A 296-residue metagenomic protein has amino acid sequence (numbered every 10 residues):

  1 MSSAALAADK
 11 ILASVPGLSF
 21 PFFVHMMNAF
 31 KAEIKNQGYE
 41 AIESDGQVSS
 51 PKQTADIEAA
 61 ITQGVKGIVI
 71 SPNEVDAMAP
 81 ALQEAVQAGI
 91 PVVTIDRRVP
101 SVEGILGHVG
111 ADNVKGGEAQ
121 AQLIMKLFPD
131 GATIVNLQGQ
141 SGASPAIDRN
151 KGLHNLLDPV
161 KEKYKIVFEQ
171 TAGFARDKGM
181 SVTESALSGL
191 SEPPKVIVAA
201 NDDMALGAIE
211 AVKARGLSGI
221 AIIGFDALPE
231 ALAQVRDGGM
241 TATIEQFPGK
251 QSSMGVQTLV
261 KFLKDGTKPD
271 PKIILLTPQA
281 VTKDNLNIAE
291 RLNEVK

Functional and structural regions predicted by a protein language model:
S2-A7: Sec/Tat signal peptide C-region and signal peptidase I cleavage site
K10-Q37, A41-A59, Q63-V65, S71-V75 (+2 more regions): Extracytoplasmic "Venus flytrap"
F22-Y39, G116-Q120, S144-Y164, K178-V182 (+3 more regions): Short, solvent-exposed amphipathic alpha-helices that sit in or adjacent to ligand/effector-binding or catalytic
E40, V75-K115, L123-K126, T133 (+4 more regions): Flexible loop/hinge segments that line or gate small-molecule binding clefts
Q53, V109-I134, I147-D148, R176-M180 (+2 more regions): Hydrophobic alpha-helical segments within soluble ligand-binding/sensing domains
A60-G67, I90, L190-K195: Short acidic/histidine-rich motifs immediately flanking catalytic phosphotransfer sites in two-component signaling
I70-V86, L153, F168, A172-A233: Hydrophobic alpha-helical
L137, S141-P145, L156-P159, K250-K296: Hinge/cleft segment of the Venus flytrap/periplasmic-binding protein
